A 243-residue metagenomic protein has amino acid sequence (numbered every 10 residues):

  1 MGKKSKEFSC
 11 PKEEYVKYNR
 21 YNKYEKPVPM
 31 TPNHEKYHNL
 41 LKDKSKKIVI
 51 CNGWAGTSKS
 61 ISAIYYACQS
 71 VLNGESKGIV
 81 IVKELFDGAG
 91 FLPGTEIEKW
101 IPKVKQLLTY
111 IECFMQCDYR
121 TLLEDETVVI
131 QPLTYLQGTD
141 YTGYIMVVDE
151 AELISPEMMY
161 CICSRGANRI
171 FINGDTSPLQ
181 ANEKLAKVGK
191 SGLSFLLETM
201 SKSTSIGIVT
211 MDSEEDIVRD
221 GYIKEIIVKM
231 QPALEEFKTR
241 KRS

Functional and structural regions predicted by a protein language model:
G2-L40, K46-S243: Conserved helicase motor core of SF1/SF2 NTP-dependent helicases
